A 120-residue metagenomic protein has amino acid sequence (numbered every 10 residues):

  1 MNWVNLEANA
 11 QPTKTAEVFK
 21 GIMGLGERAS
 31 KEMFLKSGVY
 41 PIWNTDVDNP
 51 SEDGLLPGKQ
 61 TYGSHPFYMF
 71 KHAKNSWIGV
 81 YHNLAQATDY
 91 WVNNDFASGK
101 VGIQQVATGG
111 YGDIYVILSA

Functional and structural regions predicted by a protein language model:
M1-A120: Catalytic and substrate-binding clefts that recognize carbohydrates or anionic sugar/phosphate headgroups
